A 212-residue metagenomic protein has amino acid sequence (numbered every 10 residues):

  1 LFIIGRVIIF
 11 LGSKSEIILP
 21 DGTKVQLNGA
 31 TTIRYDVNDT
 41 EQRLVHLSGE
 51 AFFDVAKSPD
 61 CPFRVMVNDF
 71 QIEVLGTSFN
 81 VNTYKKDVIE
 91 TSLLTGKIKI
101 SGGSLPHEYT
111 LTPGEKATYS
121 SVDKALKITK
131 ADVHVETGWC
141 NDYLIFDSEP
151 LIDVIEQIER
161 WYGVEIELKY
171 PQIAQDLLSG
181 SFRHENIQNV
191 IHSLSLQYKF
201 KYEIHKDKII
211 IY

Functional and structural regions predicted by a protein language model:
L1-Y212: A residue-level detector for the "anchor" residue at the start of short, highly conserved motifs
